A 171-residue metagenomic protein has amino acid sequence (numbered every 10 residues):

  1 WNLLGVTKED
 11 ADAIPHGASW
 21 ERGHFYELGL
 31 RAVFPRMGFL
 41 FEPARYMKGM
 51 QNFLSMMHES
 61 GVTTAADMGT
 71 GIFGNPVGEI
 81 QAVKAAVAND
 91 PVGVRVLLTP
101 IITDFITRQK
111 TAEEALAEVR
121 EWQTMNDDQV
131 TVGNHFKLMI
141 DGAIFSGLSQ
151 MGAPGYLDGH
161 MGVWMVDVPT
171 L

Functional and structural regions predicted by a protein language model:
W1-L98, D127-L171: Catalytic pocket of metal/acid-base enzymes, prominently hydrolases
N2-G5, D104-L116, E121-D128, V132-G133: Carboxylate/His-rich catalytic cores and anion/metal-binding grooves
T99-T103: Aromatic-lined carbohydrate-recognition surfaces of secreted/lumenal glycan-active proteins
